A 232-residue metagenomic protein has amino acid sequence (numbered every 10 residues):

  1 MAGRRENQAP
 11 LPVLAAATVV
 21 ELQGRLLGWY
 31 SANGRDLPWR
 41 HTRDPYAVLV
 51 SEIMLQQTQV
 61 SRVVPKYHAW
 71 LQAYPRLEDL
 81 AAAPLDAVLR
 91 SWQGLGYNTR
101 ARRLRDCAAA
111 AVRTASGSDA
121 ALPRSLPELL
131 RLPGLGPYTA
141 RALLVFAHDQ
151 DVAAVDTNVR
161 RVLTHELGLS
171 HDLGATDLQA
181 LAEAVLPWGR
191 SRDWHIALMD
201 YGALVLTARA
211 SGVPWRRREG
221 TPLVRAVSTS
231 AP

Functional and structural regions predicted by a protein language model:
P10-T18, G24-A231: Catalytic cores of DNA base-excision repair glycosylases
